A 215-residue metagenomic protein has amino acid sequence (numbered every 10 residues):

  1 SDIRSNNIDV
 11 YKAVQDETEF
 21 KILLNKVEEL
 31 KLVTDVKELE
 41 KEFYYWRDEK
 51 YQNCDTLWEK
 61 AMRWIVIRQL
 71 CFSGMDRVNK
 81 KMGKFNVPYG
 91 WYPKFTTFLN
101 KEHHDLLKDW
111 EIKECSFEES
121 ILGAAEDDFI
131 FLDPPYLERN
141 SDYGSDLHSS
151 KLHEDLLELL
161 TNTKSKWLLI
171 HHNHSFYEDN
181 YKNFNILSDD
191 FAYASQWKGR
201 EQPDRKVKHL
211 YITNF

Functional and structural regions predicted by a protein language model:
S1: Phosphate-binding site recognition
R4: Conserved SAM/SAH-binding beta-strand->alpha-helix loop
I8: Short alpha-helix immediately C-terminal to the canonical SAM-binding loop
Y11: Conserved SAM-binding loop
D16-F131, P135-D142, H174: SAM-dependent nucleic-acid methyltransferase catalytic core
F95, I112-K113, H148-D155: Soluble or luminal CAZymes and related metallo-dependent hydrolases
Y143-L147: Short glycine-enriched, charge-decorated loop/helix-capping segments at active-site entrances that position
S149-F215: Long, positively charged, glycine-interspersed low-complexity recognition regions
